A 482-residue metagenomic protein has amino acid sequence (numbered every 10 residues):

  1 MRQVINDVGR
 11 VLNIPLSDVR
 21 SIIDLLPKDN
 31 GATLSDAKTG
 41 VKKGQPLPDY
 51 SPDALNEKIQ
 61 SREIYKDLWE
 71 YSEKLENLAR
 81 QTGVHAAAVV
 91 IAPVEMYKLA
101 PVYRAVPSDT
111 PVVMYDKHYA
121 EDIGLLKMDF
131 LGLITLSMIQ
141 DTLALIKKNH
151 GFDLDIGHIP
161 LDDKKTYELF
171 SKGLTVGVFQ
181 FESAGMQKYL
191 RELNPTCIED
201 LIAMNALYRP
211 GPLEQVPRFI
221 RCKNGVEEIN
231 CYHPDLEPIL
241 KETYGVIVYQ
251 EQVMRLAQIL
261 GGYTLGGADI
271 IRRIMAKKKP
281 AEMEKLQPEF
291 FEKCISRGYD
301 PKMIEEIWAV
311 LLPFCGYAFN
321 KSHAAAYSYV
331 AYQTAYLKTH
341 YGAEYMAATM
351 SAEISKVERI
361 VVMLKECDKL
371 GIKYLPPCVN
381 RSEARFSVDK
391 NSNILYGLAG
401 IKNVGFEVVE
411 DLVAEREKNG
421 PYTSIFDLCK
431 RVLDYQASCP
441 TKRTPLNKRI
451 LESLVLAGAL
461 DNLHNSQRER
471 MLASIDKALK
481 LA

Functional and structural regions predicted by a protein language model:
M1-A482: Noncatalytic, beta-rich nucleic-acid-contacting surfaces in large DNA/RNA-processing enzymes
